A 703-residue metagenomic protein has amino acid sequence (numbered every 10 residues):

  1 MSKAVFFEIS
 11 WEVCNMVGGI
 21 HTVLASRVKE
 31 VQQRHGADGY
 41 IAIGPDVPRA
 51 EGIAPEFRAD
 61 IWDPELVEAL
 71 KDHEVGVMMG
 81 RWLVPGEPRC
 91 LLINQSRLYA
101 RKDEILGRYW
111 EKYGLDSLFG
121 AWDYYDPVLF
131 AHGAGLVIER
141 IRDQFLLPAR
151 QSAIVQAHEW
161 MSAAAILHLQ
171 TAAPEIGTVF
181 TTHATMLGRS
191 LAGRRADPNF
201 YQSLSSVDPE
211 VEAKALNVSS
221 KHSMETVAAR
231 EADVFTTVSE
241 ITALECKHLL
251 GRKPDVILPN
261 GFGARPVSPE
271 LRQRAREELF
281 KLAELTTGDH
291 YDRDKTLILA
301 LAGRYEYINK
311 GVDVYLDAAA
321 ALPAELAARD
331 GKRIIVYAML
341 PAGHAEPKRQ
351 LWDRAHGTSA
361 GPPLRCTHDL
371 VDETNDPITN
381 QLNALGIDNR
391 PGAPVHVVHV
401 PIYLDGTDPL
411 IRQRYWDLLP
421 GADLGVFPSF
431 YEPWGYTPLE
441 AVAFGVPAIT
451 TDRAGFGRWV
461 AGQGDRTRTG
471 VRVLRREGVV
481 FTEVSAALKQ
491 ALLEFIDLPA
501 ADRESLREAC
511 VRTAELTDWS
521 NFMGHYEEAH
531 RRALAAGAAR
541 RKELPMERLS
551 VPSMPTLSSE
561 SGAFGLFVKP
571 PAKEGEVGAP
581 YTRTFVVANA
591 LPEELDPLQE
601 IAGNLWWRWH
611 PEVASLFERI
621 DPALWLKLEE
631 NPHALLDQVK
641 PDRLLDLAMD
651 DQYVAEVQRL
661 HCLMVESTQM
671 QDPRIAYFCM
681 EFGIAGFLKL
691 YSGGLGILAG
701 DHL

Functional and structural regions predicted by a protein language model:
M1-L703: Catalytic cores of nucleotide-sugar-dependent glycosyltransferases that transfer UDP/GDP/TDP-activated
